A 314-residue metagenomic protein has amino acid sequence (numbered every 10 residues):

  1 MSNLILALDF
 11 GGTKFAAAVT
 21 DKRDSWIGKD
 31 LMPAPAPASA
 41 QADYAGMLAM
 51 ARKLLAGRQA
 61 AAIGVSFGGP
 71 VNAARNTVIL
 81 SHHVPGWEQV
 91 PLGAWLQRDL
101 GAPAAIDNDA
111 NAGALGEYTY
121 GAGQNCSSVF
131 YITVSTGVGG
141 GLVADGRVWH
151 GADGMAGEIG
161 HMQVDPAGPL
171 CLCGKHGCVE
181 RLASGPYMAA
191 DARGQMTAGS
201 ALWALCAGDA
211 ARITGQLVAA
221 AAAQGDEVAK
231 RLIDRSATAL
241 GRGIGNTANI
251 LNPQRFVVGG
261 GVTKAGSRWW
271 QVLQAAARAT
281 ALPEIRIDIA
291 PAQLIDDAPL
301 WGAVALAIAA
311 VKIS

Functional and structural regions predicted by a protein language model:
M1-A62, A73-T77, G93-A104, G116-C126 (+1 more regions): ATP-binding/phosphotransfer module of carbohydrate and carboxylate kinases, centering on a glycine-rich
D9, G64-G68, Y131-G137, G141-V143: Short beta-strand segments
D30-M32, H82, A152: Short hydrophobic alpha-helix segments
T77-E88: A charged helix-plus-loop insertion that forms the helical arch/lid used to bind and gate nucleic-acid substrates
I106-N108: Short loop/edge segments at beta-strand edges and connector loops that shape dinucleotide/nucleotide cofactor-binding
G113-T119, G139-L142, H161-M162: Adenylate-forming
M155-E158: Structural signature of FAD isoalloxazine-binding scaffolds in flavoprotein oxidoreductases
